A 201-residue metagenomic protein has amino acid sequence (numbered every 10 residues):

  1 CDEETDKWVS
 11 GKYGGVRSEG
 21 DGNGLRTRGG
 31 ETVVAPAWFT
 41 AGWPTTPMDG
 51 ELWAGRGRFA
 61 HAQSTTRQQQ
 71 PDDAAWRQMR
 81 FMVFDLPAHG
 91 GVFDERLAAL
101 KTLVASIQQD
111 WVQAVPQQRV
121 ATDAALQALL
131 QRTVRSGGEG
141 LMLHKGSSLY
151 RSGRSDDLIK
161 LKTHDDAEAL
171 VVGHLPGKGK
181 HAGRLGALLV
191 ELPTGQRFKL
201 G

Functional and structural regions predicted by a protein language model:
D2-D110: Covalent nucleotidyltransferase
W8, V16-G20, G24-E51, Y150-G201: Classical nucleotidyltransferase
E19-D21, R96-A99, T122-L129, A167: Alpha-helical structural motif
G50-L52, V83-A88, V104, P116-R119 (+3 more regions): Short, structured patches in soluble enzyme cores that scaffold and shape functional sites
A75-W76, V134-R135, A182: Extracellular/periplasmic catalytic domains that process cell-envelope and extracellular macromolecules
A105-D110, R135-E139, Q196: Secondary-structure boundary elements
W111-V115: Short secondary-structure junctions
P116-D165: Amphipathic alpha-helical
